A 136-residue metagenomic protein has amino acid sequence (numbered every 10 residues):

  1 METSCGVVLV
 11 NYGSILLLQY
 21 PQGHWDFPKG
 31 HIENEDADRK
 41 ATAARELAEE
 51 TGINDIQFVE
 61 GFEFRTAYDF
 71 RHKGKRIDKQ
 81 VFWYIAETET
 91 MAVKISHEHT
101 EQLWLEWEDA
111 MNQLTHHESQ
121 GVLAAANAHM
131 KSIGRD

Functional and structural regions predicted by a protein language model:
M1-P28: N-terminal strand-loop-strand
T3-C5, G13, K79-F82, T100: Change "...and in nucleic-acid phosphodiester-cleaving endonucleases..." to "...and in nucleic-acid processing enzymes
G23-W25, E33, E101: Short, surface-exposed beta-strand-loop junctions and turns on beta-sheet-rich folds
P28-H31, F70: Short acidic, glycine/proline-rich loop/turn micro-motifs
G30-I32, E108-D109: Short strand-loop junctions, especially beta-strand C-caps/beta-turns that link beta-sheets to coils or alpha-helices
H31-F62: The catalytic Nudix box helix
G52-M91: Active-site segment of metal-dependent pyrophosphate-handling enzymes, primarily the Nudix hydrolase catalytic core
W83-I85, K94-A125: NUDIX/MutT-family hydrolases
